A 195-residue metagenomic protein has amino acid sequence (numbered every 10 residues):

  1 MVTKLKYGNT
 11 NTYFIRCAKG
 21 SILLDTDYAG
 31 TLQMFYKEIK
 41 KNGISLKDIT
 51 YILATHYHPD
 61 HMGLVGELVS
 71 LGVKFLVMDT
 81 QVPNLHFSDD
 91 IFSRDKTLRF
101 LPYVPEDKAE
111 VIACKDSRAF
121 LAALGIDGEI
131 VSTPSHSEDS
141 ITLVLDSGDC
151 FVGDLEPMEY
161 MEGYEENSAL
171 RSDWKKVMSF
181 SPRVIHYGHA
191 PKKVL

Functional and structural regions predicted by a protein language model:
M1-K4, G125-E129: Short, hydrophobic/aromatic-rich segments at coil-to-beta transitions
M1-N42, I141-L155: Conserved beta-strand hairpin/beta-sheet module of binuclear metal-dependent hydrolase folds, prominently
C17, F87-D90, Y164: Short aromatic-enriched loop/helix-cap "lid" or pocket-rim segments at secondary-structure transitions that line
I22-L24, L53, F75, D149-F151 (+1 more regions): Residue-level marker for buried hydrophobic side chains located in beta-strands that build the well-ordered beta-sheet
A29-G30, I126-L195: Metallo-beta-lactamase
T31-L32, K40-R118: Active-site HxH/HxHxD metal-binding segment of metal-dependent hydrolases
F35-E38, L64, L170-W174: A general structural detector for well-ordered alpha-helical segments in enzyme core domains, enriched
N42-K47, A123-I126, F180: Glycine-rich phosphate-binding loop signature in dinucleotide/nucleotide-binding domains
